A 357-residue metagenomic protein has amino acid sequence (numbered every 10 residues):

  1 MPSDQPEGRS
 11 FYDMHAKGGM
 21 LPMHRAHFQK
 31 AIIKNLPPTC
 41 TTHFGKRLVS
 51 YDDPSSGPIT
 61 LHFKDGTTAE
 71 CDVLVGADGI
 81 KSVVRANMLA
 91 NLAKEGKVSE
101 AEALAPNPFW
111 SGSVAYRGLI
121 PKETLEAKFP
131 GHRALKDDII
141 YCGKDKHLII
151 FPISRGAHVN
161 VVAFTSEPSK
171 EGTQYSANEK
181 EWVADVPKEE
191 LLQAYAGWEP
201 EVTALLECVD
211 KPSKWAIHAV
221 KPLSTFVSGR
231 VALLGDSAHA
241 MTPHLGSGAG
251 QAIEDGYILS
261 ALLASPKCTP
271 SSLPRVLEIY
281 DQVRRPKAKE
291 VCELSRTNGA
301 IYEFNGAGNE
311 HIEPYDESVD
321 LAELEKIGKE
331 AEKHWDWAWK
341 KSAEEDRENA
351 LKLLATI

Functional and structural regions predicted by a protein language model:
M1-T39, Y302-F304, G308-N309, E313-D316: Active-site-adjacent segment of FAD-dependent monooxygenases/related oxidoreductases
P2-R25, K64-A69, L104-F109, S113-R117 (+1 more regions): Conserved FAD/dinucleotide-binding core of flavoprotein oxidoreductases
S3-D4, L245, A261-I357: C-terminal helical "tail/cap" subdomain of flavin- and related membrane-associated enzymes
F28, D53-G57, R155-G156: Short strand-connecting beta-turns/loops that link adjacent beta-strands
F44-I59: A conserved short coil-to-beta-strand element within the FAD-binding core of flavoproteins
L48, A69-I80, D236: Short hydrophobic core segments
V75-G76, Y116, I150, E171 (+2 more regions): Conserved mid-domain beta->alpha element of the FAD-binding
G76-K94: Flavin (primarily FAD) binding-site architecture
